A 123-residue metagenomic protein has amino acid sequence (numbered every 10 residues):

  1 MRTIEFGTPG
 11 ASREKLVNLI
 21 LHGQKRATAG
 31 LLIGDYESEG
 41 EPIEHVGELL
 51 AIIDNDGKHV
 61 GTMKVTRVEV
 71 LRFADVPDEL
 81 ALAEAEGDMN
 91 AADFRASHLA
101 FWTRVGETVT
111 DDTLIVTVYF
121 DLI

Functional and structural regions predicted by a protein language model:
M1-I123: Mixed-charge, low-complexity intrinsically disordered regions
